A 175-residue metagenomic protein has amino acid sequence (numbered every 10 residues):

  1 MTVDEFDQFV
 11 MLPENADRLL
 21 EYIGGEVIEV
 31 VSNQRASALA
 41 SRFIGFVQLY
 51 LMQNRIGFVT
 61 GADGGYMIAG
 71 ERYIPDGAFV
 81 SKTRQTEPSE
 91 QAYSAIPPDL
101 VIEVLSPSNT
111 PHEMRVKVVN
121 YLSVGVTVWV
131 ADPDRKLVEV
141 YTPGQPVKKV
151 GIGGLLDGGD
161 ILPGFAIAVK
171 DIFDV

Functional and structural regions predicted by a protein language model:
M1-V175: Gly/Pro/Ser/Thr-rich low-complexity, intrinsically disordered segments predominantly at protein N-termini
